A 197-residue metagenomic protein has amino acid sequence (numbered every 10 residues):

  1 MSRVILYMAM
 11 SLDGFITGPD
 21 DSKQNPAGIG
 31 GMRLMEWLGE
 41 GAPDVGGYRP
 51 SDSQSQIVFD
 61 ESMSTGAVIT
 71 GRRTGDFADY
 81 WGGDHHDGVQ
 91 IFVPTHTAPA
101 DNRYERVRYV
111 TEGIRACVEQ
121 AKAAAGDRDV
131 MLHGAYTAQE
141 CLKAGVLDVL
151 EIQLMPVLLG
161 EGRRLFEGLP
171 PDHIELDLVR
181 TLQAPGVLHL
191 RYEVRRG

Functional and structural regions predicted by a protein language model:
M1-G197: Enzymes that bind and transform nitrogen-containing heteroaromatic metabolites
